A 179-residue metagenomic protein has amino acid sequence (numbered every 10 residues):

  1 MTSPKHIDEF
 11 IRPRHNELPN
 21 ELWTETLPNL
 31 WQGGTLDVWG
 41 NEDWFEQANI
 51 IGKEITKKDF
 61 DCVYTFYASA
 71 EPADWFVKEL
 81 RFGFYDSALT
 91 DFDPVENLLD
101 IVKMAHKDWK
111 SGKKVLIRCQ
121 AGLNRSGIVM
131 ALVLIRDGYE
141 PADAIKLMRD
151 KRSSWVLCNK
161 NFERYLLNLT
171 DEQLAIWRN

Functional and structural regions predicted by a protein language model:
M1, R178-N179: Short intrinsically disordered terminal tails
M1-F10: Short, basic/low-complexity N-terminal boundary segments at the transition from targeting/disordered tails
I11-V115, I135-N168, Q173-W177: Cysteine-based protein phosphatase catalytic domain of the PTP/DSP
G112-A131, I135: A phosphate-binding catalytic loop at a beta-strand-loop-alpha-helix junction that coordinates phosphoryl groups
